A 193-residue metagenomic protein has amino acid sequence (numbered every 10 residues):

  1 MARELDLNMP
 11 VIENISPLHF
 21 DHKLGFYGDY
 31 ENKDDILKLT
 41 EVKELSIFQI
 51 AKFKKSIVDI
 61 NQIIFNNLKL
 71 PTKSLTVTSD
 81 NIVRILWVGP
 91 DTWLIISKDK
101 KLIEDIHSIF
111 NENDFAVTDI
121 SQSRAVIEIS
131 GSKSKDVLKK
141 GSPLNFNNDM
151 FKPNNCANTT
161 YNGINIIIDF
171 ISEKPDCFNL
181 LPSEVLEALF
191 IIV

Functional and structural regions predicted by a protein language model:
M1-V193: Basic, glycine/lysine-rich polyanion-binding surfaces/domains
